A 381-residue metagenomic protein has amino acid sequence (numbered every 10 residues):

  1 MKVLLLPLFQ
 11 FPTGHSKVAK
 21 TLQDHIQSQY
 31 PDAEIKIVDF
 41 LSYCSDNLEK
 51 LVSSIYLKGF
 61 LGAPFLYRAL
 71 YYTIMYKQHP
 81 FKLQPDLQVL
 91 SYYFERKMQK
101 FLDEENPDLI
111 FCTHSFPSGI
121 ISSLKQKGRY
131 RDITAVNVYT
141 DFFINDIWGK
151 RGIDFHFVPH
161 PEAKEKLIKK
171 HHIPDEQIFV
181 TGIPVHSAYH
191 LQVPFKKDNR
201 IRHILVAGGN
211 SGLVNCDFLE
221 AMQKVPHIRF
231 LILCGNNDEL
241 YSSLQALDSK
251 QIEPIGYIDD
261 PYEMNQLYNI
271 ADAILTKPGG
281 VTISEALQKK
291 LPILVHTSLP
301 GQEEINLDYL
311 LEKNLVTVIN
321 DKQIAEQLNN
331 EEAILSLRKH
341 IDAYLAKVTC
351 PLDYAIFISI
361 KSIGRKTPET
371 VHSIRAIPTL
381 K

Functional and structural regions predicted by a protein language model:
H25-M98: Conserved N-terminal ligand/cofactor-binding loop architecture of enzyme catalytic domains
A69-H171: Active-site and donor-binding regions of nucleotide-sugar-utilizing enzymes
D154-G209, G235-N237: A nucleotide-sugar donor-handling region in carbohydrate enzymes
R200-I270: Donor-nucleotide binding loops and adjacent catalytic segments primarily of GT-B fold Leloir glycosyltransferases
N269-K277: Acidic donor-binding loop of glycosyltransferase active sites
I283-Q327: Catalytic binding pocket for nucleotide-activated donors in carbohydrate/polymer assembly enzymes
T317, K322-L345, R365-K366: Conserved donor-nucleotide binding/catalytic region of nucleotide-linked donor-dependent transferases
N330, A346-K381: C-terminal alpha-helical cap of glycosyltransferases
